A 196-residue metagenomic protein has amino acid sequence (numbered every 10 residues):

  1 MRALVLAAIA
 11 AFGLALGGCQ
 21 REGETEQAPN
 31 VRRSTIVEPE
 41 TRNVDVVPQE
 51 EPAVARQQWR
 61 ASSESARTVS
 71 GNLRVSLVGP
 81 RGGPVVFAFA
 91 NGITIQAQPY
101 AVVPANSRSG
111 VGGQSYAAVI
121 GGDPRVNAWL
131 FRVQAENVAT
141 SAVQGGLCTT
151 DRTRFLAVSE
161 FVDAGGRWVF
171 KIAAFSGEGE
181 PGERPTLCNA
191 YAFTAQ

Functional and structural regions predicted by a protein language model:
M1-G17: Sec-dependent bacterial lipoprotein signal peptides
C19-E22: Bacterial signal peptide processing site
E26-D45: N-terminal low-complexity, Pro/Thr-rich disordered segments that flank secretion/membrane-targeting signals
N43-R67: Tryptophan-anchored aromatic micro-motifs
A53-R56, R74-P84, E160-V169, Q196: Short, solvent-exposed coil/turn segments at beta-strand boundaries
A61-T94, G113, T140-D151: Short, solvent-exposed loop/hinge segments that bridge or flank secondary-structure elements
G82-D123: Central antiparallel beta-sheet cores of small beta-barrel/beta-sandwich binding domains
V119-Q196: Beta-strand-rich cores of mature extracytoplasmic or soluble domains
